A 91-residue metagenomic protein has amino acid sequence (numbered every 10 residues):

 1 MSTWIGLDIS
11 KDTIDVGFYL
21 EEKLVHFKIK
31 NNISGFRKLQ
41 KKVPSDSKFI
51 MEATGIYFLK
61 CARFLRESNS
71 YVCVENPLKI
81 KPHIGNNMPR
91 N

Functional and structural regions predicted by a protein language model:
M1-N91: Phosphate- and other anionic-substrate recognition elements at nucleic-acid/protein interfaces
